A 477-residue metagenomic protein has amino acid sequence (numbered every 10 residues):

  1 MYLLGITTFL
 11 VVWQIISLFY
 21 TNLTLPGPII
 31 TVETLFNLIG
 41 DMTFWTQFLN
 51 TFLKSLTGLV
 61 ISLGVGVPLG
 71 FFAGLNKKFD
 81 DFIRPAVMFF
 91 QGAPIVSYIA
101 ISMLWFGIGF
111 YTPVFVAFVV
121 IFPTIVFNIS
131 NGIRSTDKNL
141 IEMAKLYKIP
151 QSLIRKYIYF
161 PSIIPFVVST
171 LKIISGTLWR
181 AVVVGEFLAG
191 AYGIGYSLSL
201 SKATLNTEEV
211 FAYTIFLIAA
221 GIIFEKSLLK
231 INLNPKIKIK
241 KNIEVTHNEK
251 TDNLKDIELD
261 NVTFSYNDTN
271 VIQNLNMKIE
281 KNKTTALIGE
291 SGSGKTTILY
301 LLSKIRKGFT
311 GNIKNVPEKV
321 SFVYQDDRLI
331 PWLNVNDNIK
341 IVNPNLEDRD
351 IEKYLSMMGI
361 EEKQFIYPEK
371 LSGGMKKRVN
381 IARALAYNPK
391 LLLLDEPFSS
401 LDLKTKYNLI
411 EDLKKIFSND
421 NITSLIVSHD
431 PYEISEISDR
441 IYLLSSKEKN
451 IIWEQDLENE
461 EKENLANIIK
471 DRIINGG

Functional and structural regions predicted by a protein language model:
F115, V119, S152-V184, L217: Transmembrane alpha-helices
K145, D348-K363: Conserved ABC ATPase "signature" region
S303: Helix-to-loop junction immediately C-terminal to a conserved catalytic motif
E369, Y387: Conserved signature/switch motifs of ABC ATPase nucleotide-binding domains
I381: Hydrophobic anchor residue at the start of the ABC signature
L392-E396: Catalytic Walker B motif of ABC-type/P-loop ATPase nucleotide-binding domains
Y407-D420: Helical segment within the ABC ATPase nucleotide-binding domain
